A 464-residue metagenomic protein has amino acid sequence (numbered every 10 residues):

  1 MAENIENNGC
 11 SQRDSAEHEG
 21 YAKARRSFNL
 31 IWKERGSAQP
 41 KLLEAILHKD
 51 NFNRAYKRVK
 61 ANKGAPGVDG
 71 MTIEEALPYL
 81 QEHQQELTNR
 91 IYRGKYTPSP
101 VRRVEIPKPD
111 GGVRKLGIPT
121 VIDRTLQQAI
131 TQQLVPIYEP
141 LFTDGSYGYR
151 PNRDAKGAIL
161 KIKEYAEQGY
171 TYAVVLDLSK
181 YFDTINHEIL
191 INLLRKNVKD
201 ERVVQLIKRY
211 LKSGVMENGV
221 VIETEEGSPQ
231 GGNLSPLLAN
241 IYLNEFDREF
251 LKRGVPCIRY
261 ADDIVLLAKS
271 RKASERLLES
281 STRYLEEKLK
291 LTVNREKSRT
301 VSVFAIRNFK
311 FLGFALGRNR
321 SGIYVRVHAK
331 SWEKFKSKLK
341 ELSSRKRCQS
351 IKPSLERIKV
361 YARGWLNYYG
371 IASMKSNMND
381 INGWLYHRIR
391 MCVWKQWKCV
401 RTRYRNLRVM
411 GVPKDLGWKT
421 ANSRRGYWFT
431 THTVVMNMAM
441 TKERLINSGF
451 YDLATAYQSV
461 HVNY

Functional and structural regions predicted by a protein language model:
M1-Q81: Non-catalytic, polymerase-adjacent accessory regions of viral genome-replication enzymes
L47-F52, P100-R102, P109, Q349-Y369: Core structural elements
E75-P98: Amphipathic alpha-helical blocks
R90-E105, P109, L141-V303, N308: Conserved polymerase palm-domain catalytic core
K212, K288-E356, Y361-R363: A conserved non-catalytic segment of reverse transcriptases and RNA-directed RNA polymerases corresponding to the late
E223-E226, Y324, K340-P353, W365-N377 (+2 more regions): Short, solvent-exposed helix-loop connector elements
A372-K395: Short secondary-structure subsegments characteristic of cysteine-rich extracellular domains
R388, W397-Y464: Extended C-terminal regions of large enzymes
